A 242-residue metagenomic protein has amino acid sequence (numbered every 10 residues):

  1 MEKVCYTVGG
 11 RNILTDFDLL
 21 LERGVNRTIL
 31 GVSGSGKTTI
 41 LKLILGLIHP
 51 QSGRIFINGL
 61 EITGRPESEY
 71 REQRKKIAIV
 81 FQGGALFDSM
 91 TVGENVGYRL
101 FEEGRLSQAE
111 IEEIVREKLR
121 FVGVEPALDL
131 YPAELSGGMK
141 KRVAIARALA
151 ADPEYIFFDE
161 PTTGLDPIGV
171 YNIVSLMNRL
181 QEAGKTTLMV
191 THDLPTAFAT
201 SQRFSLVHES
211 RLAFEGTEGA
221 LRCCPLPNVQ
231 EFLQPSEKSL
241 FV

Functional and structural regions predicted by a protein language model:
L45: Helix-to-loop junction immediately C-terminal to a conserved catalytic motif
Q108-P126: Conserved ABC ATPase "signature" region
Y131-L135, M139: Conserved ABC ATPase signature
A150-E154: A short, proline-enriched helix->beta-strand linker immediately N-terminal to the Walker B motif in ABC-type P-loop
I156-D159: Catalytic Walker B motif of ABC-type/P-loop ATPase nucleotide-binding domains
P167-G169: Helix N-cap at the start of a conserved alpha-helix in ABC-type nucleotide-binding domains
A197-A199: A short, surface-exposed alpha-helical micro-motif characterized by mixed small hydrophobic and charged/polar residues
